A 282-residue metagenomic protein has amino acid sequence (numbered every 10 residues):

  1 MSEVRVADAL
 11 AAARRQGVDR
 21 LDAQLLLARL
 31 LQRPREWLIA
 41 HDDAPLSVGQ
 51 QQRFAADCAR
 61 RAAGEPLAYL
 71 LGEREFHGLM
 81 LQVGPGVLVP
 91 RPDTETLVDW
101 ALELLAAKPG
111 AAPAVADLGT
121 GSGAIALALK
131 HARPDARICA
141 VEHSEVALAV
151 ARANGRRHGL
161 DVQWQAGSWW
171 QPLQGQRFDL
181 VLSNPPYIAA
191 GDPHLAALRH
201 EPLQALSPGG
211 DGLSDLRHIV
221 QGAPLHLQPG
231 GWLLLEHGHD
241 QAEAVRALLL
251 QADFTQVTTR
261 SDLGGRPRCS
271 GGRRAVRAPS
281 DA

Functional and structural regions predicted by a protein language model:
M1-R20: Non-catalytic nucleic-acid substrate-recognition regions in nucleic-acid-modifying enzymes
L25-E103: Conserved AdoMet
L26, G64, T94, I125 (+5 more regions): Residue-level signal for inorganic ion chemistry
M80, R137, D161-Q163, T255-T258: Conserved beta-strand segments of alpha/beta enzyme cores
T96-L195: Conserved SAM/SAH cofactor-binding pocket of Class I
P186-D215: Mobile active-site "lid"/loop adjacent to the S-adenosyl-L-methionine
D211-R274: Conserved Class I SAM-dependent methyltransferase catalytic core
V276-A282: Flexible, glycine-/basic-rich loop-and-beta segments that form/coincide with the SAM-dependent methyltransferase
